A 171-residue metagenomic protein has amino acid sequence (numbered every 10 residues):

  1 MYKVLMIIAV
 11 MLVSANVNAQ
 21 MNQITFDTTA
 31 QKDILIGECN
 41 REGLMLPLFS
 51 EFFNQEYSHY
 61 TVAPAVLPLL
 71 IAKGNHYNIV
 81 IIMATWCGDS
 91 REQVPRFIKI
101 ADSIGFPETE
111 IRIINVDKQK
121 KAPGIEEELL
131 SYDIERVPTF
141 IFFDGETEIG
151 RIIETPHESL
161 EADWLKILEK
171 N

Functional and structural regions predicted by a protein language model:
M1-Q23: Bacterial Sec-dependent N-terminal signal peptides
N18-L67, I71-K73, D163-N171: Non-globular targeting/processing and membrane-anchoring segments
I71-I79, R96-I114: Conserved helix-turn-beta segment immediately C-terminal to the redox Cys motif in thioredoxin-like folds
K73-G74, Y132-R136: Extracellular/periplasmic catalytic domains that process cell-envelope and extracellular macromolecules
I81-T85, E108-P123: Thiol-based oxidoreductase modules, predominantly thioredoxin-like and allied folds used for disulfide exchange
A84-Q93: Conserved redox-active cysteine motifs that mediate thiol-disulfide chemistry, especially di-cysteine Cys-X(1-2)-Cys
K120-I134: Short Fe-S-cluster ligation motifs
R136, I141-N171: Non-catalytic, surface beta->alpha helical segment in thiol-disulfide oxidoreductase systems
